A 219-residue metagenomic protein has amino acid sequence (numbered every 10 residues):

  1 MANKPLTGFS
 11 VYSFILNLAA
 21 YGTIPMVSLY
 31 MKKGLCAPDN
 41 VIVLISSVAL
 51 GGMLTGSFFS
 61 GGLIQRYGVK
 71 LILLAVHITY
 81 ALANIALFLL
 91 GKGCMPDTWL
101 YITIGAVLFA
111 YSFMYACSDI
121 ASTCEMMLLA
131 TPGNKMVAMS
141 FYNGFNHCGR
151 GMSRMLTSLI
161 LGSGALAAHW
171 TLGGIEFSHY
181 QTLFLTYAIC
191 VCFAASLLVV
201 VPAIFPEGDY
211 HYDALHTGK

Functional and structural regions predicted by a protein language model:
A2-V27, F109: Pair of pore-lining "gating" transmembrane helices in MFS-fold secondary transporters
P25-I42, G162: Short amphipathic helix-loop junctions that connect adjacent transmembrane helices in Major Facilitator Superfamily/SLC
G56-V69, L161: Helix-to-loop junctions at the C-terminal end of transmembrane segments in multipass secondary transporters
Q65-Y80: Cytoplasmic membrane-interface "Motif A"-like loop-to-helix N-cap segments of 12-TM Major Facilitator Superfamily
I78-T98: C-terminal ends and interior cores of transmembrane alpha-helices in multi-pass membrane transporters/permeases
D97-S118: Hydrophobic core of transmembrane alpha-helices in multi-pass small-molecule transporters, especially MFS/SLC-type
C117-T131: Intracellular juxtamembrane helix-capping segments at the cytosolic ends of symmetry-related transmembrane helices
M152-E176: Transmembrane alpha-helix termini and helix-breaking/packing motifs in multi-pass membrane transporters
